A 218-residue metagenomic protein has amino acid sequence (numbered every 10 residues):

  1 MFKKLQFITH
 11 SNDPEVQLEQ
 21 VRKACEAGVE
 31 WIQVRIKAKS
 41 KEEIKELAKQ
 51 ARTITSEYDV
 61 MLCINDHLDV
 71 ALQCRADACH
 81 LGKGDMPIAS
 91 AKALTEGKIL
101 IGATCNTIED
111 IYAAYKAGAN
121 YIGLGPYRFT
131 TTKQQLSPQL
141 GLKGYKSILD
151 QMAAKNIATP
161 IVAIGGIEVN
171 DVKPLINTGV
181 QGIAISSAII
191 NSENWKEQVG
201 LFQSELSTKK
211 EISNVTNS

Functional and structural regions predicted by a protein language model:
M1-M86, A93-N120, S147, I157-I161 (+3 more regions): Conserved N-terminal beta1-alpha1 strand-loop-helix module at the mouth
V34, A71, R128-Q135: A short acidic, helix-capping loop that chelates divalent metal ions and anchors anionic groups
K133-L149: Substrate-recognition "cap/lid" segment bordering the active-site pocket of phosphatases
A153: Glycine-rich helix-loop-beta junction characteristic of Rossmann-like nucleotide cofactor-binding loops
Q181: Short, glycine/charged-rich "phosphate-handling" switch motifs in NTP-dependent and phosphotransfer domains
